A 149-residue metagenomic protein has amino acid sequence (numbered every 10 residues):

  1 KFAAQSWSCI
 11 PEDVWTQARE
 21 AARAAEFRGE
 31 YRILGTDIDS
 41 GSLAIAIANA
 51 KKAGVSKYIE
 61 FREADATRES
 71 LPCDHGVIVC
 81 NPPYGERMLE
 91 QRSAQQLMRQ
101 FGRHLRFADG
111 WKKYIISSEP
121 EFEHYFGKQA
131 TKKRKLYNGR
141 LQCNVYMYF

Functional and structural regions predicted by a protein language model:
K1-S70, E86-R87, S93: Conserved S-adenosyl-L-methionine
E30, T36-S42, E86-F149: Conserved Class I SAM-dependent methyltransferase catalytic core
K57-E60, A66-R68, N81, Q129-K132 (+1 more regions): C-terminal, active-site-flanking charged/polar segments
S70-P72, F107: Conserved catalytic network of the ASCE P-loop NTPase/AAA+ motor domain
H75-N81: Short SAM/SAH-binding signature in class I
